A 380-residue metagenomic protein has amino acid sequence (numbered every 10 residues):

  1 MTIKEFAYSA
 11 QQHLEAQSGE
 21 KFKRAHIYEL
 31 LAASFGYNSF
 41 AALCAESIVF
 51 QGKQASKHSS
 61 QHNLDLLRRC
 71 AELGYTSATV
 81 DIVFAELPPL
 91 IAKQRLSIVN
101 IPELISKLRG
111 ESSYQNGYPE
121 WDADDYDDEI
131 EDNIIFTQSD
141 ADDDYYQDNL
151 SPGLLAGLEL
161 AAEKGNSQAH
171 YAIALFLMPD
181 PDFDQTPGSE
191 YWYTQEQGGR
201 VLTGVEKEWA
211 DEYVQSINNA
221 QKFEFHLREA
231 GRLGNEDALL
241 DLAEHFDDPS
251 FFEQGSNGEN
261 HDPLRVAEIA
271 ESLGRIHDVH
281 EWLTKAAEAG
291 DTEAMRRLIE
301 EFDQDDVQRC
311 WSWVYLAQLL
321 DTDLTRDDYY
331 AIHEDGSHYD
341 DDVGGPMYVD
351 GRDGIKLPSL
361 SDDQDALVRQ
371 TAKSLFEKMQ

Functional and structural regions predicted by a protein language model:
M1-L87, I91: C-terminal alpha-helical interaction appendages
T76-P187: Charged linear interaction tracts used for macromolecular binding and regulation
D127-I135, D142-G153, D184-G204, E212-Q221 (+1 more regions): Helix-turn-helix repeat elements of alpha-solenoid scaffolds
E159, R228, A243, T284 (+1 more regions): Alpha-solenoid helical repeat scaffolds
E163-Q168, I173, L177-P181, Q185 (+8 more regions): Short helix-capping/linker turns of helical repeat alpha-solenoids
D182-N219, L324-I355: Acidic, serine/threonine- and proline-enriched intrinsically disordered linkers and terminal tails in large eukaryotic
I299-Q380: Long, ordered, amphipathic alpha-helical scaffolds
